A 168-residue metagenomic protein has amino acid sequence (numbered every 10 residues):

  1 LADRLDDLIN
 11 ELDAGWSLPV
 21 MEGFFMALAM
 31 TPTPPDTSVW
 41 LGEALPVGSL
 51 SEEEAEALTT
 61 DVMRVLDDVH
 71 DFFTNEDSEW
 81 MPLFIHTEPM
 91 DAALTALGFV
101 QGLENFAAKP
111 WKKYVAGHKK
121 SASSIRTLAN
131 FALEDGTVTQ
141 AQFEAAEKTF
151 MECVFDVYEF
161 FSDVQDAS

Functional and structural regions predicted by a protein language model:
L1-S168: Domain-length accessory/inserted modules outside core catalytic folds
